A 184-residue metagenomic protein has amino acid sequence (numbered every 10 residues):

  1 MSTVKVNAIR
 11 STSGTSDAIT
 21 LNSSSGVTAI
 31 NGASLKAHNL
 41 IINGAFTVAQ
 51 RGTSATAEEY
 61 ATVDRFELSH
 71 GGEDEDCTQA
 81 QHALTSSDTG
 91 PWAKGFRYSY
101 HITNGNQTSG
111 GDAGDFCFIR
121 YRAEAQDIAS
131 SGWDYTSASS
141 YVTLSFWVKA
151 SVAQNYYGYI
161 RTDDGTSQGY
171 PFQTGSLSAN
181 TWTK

Functional and structural regions predicted by a protein language model:
T3-K184: Extracellular and organelle-lumenal recognition/adhesion modules and their flexible linkers in secreted
